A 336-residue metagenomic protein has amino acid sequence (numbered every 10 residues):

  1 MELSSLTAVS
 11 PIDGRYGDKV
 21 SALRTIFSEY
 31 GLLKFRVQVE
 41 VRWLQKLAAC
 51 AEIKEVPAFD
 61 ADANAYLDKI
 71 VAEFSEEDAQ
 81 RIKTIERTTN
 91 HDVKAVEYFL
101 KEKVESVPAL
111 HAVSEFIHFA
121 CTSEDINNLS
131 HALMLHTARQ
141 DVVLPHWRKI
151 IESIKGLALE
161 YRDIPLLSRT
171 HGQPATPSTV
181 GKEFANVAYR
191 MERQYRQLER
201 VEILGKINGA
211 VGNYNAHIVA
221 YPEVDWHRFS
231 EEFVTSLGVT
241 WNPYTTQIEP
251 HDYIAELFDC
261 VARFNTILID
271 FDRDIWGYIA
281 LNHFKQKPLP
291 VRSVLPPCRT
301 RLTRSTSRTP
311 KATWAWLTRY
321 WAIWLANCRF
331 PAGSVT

Functional and structural regions predicted by a protein language model:
E2-H217, Y221-E232, V294-L295, S305-T309: A helix-coil-helix interface module used to build multimeric assemblies and to scaffold catalytic/cofactor sites
K149, G156, R193, Q197-R200 (+5 more regions): Residues on one face of amphipathic alpha-helical coiled coils
K155, L159, V234, G238 (+2 more regions): Amphipathic, well-packed alpha-helical segments that form the structural scaffold of globular domains
A158, R162-P165, I279, Q286 (+1 more regions): Coiled-coil heptad-register positions
R162, I203-K206, W276, H283 (+1 more regions): Alpha-helical coiled-coil oligomerization motifs
L204, P250, V335-T336: Alpha-helical rod/repeat scaffolding segments in eukaryotic adaptors/tethers and long-chain four-helix cytokines
Y221-W314, T318: Acidic, glycine-rich loop-and-beta core segments that form the ion-binding/anion-interacting portion of active sites
T313-T336: Long, amphipathic alpha-helical stalk/connector segments used for oligomerization, subunit docking, or mechanical
